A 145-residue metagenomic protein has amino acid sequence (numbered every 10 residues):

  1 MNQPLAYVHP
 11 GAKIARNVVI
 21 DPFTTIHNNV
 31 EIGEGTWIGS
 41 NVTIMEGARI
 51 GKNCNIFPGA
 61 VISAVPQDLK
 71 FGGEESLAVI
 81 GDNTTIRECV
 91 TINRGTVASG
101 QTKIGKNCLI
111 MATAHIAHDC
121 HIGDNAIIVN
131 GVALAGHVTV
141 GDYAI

Functional and structural regions predicted by a protein language model:
N2-I145: Structural signal for interior beta-strand "rungs" in well-ordered beta-sheet cores of soluble enzyme domains
